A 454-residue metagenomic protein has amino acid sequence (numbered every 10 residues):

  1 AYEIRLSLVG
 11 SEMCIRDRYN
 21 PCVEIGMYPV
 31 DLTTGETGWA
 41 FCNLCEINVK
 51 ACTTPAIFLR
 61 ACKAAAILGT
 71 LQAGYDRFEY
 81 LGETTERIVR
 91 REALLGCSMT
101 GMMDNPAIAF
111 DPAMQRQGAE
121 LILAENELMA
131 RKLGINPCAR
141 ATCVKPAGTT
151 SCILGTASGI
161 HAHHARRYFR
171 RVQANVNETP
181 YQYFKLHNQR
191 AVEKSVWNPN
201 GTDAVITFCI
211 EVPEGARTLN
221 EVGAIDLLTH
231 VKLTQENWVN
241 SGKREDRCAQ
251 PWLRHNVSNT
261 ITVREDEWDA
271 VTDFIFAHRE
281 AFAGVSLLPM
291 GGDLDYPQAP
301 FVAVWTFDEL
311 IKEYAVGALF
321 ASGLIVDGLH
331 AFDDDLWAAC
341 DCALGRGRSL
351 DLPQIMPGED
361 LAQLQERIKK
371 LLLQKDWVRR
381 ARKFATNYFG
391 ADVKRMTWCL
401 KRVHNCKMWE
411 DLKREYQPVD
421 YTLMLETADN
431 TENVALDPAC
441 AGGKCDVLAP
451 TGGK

Functional and structural regions predicted by a protein language model:
A1-I15: Short, small-residue-biased leader/transition segments that mark boundaries at the very start of proteins
E12, R16, T34-T37, C42 (+6 more regions): Hydrophobic alpha-helical scaffolding
N20-F41, C45, V49-T53, A64-E79 (+3 more regions): Catalytic alpha/beta core of large soluble enzyme barrels
L59-I67, M114-E125, P180, H278: Extended, well-ordered alpha-helical scaffold segments
D76-E86, M99-P146: Internal maturation/activation junctions in enzymes
A439, K444: The −1 position to Zn-ligating cysteines in a subset of zinc-ribbon hairpins
